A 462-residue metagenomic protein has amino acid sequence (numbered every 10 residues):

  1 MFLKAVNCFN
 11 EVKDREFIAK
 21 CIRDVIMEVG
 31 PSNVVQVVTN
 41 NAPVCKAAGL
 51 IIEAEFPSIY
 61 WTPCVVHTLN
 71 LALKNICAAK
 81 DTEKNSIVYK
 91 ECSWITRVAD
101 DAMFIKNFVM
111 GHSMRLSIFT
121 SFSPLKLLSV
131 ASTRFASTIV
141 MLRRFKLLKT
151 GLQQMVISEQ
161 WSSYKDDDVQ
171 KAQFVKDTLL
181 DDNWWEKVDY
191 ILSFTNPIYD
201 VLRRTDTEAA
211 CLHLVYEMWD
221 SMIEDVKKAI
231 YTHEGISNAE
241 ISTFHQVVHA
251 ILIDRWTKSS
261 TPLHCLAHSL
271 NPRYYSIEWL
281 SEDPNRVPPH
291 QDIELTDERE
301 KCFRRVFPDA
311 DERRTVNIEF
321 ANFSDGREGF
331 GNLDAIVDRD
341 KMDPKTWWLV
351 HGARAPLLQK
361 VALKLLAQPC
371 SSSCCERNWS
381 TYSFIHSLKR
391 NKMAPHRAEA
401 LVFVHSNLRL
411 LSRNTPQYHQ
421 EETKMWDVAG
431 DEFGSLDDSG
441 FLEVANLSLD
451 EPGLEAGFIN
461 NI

Functional and structural regions predicted by a protein language model:
M1-A5, L266: Acidic, metal-ligating active-site segments
A5-M27: Active-site beta-loop-alpha junctions of metal-dependent nucleic acid enzymes, especially the RNase H-like/DDE
F9-E11, V35, I76-F104, S162-S163 (+3 more regions): C-terminal regulatory segments
F17-C21, M114-L116, G352-A362: Short, motif-level signal for alpha-helix interfacial/capping segments enriched in acidic residues and aromatics/proline
I18, I22, V37-N40, I52 (+9 more regions): Mobile genetic element proteins and their domesticated derivatives, centered on retroelements and DNA transposons
N33-V35, A48-E159, N238, S242-H245 (+1 more regions): Surface-exposed, charged/polar loop-rich segments that form substrate/cofactor-binding or regulatory interfaces
N41-K46: Short acidic, Gly/Ser-rich segments with clustered Asp/Glu that frequently serve as metal-coordination loops in enzyme
L127, S132-S137, M141-R144, D189-Y190 (+2 more regions): C-terminal reverse transcriptase regions that engage the nucleic-acid substrate
